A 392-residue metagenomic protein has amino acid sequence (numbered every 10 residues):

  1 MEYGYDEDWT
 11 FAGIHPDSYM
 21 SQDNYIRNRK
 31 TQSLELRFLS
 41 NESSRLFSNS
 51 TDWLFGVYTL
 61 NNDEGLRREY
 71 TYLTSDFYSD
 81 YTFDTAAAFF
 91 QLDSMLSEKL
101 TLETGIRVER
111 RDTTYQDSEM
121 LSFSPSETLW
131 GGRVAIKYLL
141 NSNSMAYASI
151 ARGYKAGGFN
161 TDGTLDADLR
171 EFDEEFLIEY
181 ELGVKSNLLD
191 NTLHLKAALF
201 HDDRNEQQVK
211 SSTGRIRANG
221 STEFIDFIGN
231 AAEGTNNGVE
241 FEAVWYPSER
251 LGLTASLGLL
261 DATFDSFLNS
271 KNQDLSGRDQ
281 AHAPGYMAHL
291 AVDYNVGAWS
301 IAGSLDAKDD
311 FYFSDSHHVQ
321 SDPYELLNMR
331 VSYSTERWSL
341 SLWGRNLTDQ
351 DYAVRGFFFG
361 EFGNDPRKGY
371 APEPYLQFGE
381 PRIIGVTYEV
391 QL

Functional and structural regions predicted by a protein language model:
M1-D8, Q22-F123, L139, K196-L199 (+1 more regions): Face-selective signature of the C-terminal outer-membrane beta-barrel domain
M1-G13, L139, M145-A151, D173-V239 (+2 more regions): Membrane-embedded beta-barrel scaffold of Gram-negative outer-membrane proteins
E2-Y5, T59-D63, V108-T114, I150-A156 (+9 more regions): Transmembrane beta-strands of outer-membrane beta-barrel pores
N24-K30, T74-D84, L121-T128, D168-F176 (+4 more regions): Replace "Gram-negative outer membrane beta-barrel proteins" with "bacterial and organellar outer membrane beta-barrel
S43-D52, K99, N141-N143, L188-T192 (+3 more regions): Short loop/turn motifs that connect adjacent beta-strands in outer-membrane beta-barrel proteins
T51-F55, L102-I106, G132, A146 (+7 more regions): Transmembrane beta-strands of outer-membrane beta-barrel proteins
E98, L102, H201-D203, F227-D315 (+1 more regions): Gram-negative outer-membrane beta-barrel transporters
A307-Y312, S332-L392: C-terminal beta-signal and adjacent terminal beta-strands/loops of Gram-negative outer-membrane beta-barrel proteins
